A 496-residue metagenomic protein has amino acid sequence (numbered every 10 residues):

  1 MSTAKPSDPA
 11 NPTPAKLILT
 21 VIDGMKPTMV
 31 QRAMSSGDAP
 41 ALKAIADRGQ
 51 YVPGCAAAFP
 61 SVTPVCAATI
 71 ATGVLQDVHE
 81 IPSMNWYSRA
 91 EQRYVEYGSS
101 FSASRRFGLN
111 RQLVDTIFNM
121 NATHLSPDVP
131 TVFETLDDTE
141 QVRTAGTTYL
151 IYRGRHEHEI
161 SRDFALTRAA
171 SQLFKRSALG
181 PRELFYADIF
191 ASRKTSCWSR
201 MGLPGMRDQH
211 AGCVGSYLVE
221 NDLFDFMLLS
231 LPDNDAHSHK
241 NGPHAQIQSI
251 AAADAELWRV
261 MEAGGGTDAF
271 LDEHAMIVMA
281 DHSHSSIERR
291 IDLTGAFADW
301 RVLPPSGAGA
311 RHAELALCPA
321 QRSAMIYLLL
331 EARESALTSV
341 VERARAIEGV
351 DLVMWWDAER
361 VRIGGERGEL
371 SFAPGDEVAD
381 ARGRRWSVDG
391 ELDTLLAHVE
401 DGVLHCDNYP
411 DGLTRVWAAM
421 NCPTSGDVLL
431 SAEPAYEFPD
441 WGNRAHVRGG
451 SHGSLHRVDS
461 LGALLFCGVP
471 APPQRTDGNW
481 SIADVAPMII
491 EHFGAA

Functional and structural regions predicted by a protein language model:
M1-Y51: Active-site-proximal N-terminal segment of extracellular/periplasmic enzymes that hydrolyze or transfer
Q31-N85, A145: Short, structured active-site-proximal loop/turn typified by the sulfatase FGly-forming signature C/S-X-P-X-R
A33-G37, I160-A165, G242-I247, R289-D299 (+1 more regions): Short secondary-structure boundary/capping segments
G37, P53, P60-V62, M84-N121 (+3 more regions): Secreted, luminal/periplasmic, and some membrane-associated catalytic domains that remodel anionic oxygen-ester
V74-K240, F372-C406, S425, P439 (+1 more regions): His/Asp/Glu-rich, glycine-adjacent segments that coordinate divalent cations and/or stabilize oxyanion chemistry on
G205-L229, N234-M276, V416, D484-A486: A long, amphipathic alpha-helix that forms part of the scaffold/cap immediately adjacent to metal-dependent active
R301-E331, G449-H492: Substrate-binding rim/cap in mid-to-C-terminal beta-strand-loop elements of soluble/periplasmic
E391, V399-V403, T424-G426, S431-V469: C-terminal, low-complexity/hydrophilic appendages and adjacent surface loops of extracellular/periplasmic anionic
